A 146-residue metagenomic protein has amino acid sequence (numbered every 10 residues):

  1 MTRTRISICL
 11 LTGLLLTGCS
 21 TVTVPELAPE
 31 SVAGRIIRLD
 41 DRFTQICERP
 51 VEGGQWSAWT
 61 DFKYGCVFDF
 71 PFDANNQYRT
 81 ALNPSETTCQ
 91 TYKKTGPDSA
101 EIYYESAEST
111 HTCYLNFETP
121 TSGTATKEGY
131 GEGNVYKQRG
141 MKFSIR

Functional and structural regions predicted by a protein language model:
M1-I8: Bacterial N-terminal signal peptides that target proteins for export
C9-T17: Bacterial N-terminal signal peptides
C19-N75, R79-T87, S99-R146: Lipid interaction determinants
